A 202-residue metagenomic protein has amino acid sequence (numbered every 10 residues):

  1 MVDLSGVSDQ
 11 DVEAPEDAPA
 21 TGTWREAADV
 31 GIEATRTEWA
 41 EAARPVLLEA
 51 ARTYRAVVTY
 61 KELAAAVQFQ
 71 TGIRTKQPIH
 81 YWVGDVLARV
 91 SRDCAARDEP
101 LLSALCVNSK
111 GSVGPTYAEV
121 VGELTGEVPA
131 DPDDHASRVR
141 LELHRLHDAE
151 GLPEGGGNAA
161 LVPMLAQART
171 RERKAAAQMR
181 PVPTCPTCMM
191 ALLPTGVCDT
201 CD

Functional and structural regions predicted by a protein language model:
M1-E41: Intrinsically disordered, low-complexity serine/threonine- and proline-rich regulatory segments
A28-A43, A50-T170: Nucleic acid-binding interface residues in structured DNA/RNA-binding domains, emphasizing the DNA-engaging scaffolds
A43-V46, T184: Short, hydrophobic/aromatic alpha-helical segments in well-folded domains
R52-T53, K174, T187: Generic anion/oxyanion-binding catalytic loop in active/binding sites
Q167-P183: Charged/polar low-complexity intrinsically disordered segments, enriched in acidic residues
C185-C188, C198: Short cysteine-rich clusters marking metal-coordination/redox-active sites
M189-L193: Cys/His-rich microdomains that often coordinate metals
P194-D202: Cysteine-rich micro-motifs
